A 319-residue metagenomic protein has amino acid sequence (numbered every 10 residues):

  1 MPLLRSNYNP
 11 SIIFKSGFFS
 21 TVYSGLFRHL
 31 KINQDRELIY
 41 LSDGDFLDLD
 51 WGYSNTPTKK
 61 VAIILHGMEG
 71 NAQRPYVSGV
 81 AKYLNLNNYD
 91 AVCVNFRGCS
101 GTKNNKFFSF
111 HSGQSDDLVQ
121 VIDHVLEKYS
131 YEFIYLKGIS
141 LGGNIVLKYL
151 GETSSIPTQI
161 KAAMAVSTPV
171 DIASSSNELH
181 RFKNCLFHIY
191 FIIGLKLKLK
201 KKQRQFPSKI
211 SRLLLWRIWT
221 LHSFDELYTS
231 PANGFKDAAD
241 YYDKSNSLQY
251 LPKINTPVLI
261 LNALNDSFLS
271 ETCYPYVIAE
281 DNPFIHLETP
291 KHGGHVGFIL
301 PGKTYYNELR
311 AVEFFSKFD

Functional and structural regions predicted by a protein language model:
S16-P57, I299-G302: N-terminal cap/lid segment of alpha/beta-hydrolase-fold proteins
K59-G67: Short beta-strand element of the alpha/beta-hydrolase
Q73, A81-N105, L287: Conserved alpha/beta-hydrolase
R97-Y135: Catalytic nucleophile-loop/oxyanion-hole region of alpha/beta-hydrolase and closely related hydrolase-like folds
Y129-Y131, Y135-N233: Alpha/beta-hydrolase-fold enzymes
I254, I260-N262, D266: Short beta-strand/loop motif that positions the catalytic acidic residue of the alpha/beta-hydrolase fold
E280-V296: Catalytic histidine neighborhood in serine/cysteine hydrolases with alpha/beta-hydrolase-type architecture
G293-Y306: Catalytic histidine-centered segment of alpha/beta-hydrolase-like enzymes
